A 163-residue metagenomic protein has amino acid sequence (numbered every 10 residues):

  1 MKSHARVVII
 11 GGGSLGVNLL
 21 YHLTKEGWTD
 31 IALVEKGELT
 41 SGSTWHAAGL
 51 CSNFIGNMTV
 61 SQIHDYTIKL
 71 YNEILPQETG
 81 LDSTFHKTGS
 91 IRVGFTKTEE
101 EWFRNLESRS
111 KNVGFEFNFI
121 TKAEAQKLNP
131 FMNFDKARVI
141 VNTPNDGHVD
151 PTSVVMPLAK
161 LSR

Functional and structural regions predicted by a protein language model:
M1-L15, A32: Beta1/beta-strand and adjacent pyrophosphate-binding region of the FAD-binding site in flavoprotein oxidoreductases
L20, T24-K25, L161: Gly/Ala-rich phosphate-binding loop of Rossmann-like dinucleotide-binding domains, activating on the conserved
T24-T44: Glycine-rich FAD pyrophosphate-binding loop
G37-L39, A125, L158: Short beta-to-alpha linker loops that shape the active-site pocket of alpha/beta-hydrolase fold enzymes
T40, Q126-F134: FAD-binding beta-loop-beta segment adjacent to the flavin cofactor pocket
G49-L128: Dinucleotide-binding Rossmann-like beta1-alpha1 core, especially the glycine-rich loop that anchors the ADP
V141-R163: Helical element adjacent to the flavin cofactor pocket in flavoenzyme catalytic cores
